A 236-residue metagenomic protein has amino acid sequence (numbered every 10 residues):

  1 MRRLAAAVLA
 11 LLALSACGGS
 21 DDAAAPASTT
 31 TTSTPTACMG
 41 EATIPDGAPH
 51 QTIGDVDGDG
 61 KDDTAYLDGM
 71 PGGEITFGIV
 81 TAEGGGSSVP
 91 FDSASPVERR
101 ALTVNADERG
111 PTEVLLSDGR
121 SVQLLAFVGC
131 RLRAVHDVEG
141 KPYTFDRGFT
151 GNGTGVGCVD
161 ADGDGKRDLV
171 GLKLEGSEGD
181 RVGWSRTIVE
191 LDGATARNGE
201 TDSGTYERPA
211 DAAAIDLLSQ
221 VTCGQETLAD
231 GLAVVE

Functional and structural regions predicted by a protein language model:
R2-A5, S20-A25, G129-E236: Acidic, small-residue rich beta-repeat scaffolds with periodic aromatic anchors
A13-A16: C-terminal motif of bacterial Sec signal peptides marking the signal peptidase cleavage site
A25-G54: N-terminal low-complexity, Pro/Thr/Ser-rich intrinsically disordered segments that act as propeptides or flexible
S33, I75-F91, V122-V135, S185-T195: Beta-propeller blade repeat segments, especially FG-GAP/WD-type strand-to-loop junctions in 6- to 7-bladed propeller
C38-T43, S87-S93: A short beta-strand motif characteristic of beta-propeller blades
A48-V56, V97-E108, T112-E113, N152-D162: Beta-propeller blade termini
G58-D68, A106-S117, A161-L172: Acidic/hydrophobic-patterned starts of short beta strands in beta-sheet-rich repeat architectures
G69-G73, S121, L174-G179: Short glycine/acidic-enriched loop and turn motifs that connect beta-strands
